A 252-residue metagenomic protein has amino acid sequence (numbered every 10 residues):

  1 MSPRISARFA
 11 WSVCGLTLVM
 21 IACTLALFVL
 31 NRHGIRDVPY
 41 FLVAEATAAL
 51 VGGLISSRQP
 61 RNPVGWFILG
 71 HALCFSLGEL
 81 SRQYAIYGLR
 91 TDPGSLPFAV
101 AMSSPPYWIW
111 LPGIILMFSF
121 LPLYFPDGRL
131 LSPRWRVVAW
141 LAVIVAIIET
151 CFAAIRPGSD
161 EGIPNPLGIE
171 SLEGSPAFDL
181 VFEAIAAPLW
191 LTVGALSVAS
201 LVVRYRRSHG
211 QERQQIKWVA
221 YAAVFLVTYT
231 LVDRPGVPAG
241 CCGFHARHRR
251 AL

Functional and structural regions predicted by a protein language model:
M1-L252: Alpha-helical transmembrane segments of multi-pass integral membrane proteins
